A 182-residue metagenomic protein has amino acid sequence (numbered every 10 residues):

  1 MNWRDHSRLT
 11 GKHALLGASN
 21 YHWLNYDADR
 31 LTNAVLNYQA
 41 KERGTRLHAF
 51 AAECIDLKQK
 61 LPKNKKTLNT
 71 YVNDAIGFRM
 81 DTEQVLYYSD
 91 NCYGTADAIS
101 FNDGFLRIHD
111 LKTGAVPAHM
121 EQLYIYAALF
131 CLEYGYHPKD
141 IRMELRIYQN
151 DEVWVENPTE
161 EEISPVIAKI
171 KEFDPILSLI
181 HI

Functional and structural regions predicted by a protein language model:
M1-F50: Charged, glycine-rich intrinsically disordered N-terminal tails and low-complexity linkers that flank
R4-S7, H22, D27, Q39 (+5 more regions): Compositionally biased, intrinsically disordered low-complexity regions enriched in proline and serine
T32-I108, G114-E121, E133-R142, V153-I170 (+1 more regions): Catalytic cores of nuclease domains that cleave nucleic-acid phosphodiester backbones
Q122-F130: An active-site-proximal "capping" alpha-helix that borders the catalytic cofactor pocket
R142-Y148: Extended hydrophobic secondary-structure segments that form protein cores and membrane-embedded regions
I180-I182: Conserved small/polar residues in nucleotide/adenosyl-binding loops
